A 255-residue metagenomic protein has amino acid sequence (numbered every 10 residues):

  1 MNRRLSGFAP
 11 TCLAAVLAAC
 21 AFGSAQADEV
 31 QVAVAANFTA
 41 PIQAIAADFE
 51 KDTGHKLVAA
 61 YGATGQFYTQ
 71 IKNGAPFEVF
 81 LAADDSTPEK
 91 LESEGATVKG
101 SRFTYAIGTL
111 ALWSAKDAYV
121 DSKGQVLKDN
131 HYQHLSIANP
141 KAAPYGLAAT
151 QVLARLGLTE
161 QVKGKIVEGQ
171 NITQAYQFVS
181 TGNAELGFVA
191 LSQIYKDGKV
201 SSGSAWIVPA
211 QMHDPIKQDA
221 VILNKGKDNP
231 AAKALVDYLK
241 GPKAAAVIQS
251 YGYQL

Functional and structural regions predicted by a protein language model:
M1-L13: Bacterial N-terminal signal peptides that target proteins for export
N2, G23, Y253-L255: Generic C-terminal helix-cap and adjacent flexible tail
C12-A15, A25: Cleavable N-terminal signal peptides
C20-A27: Bacterial Sec-dependent signal peptides at the C-terminal "C-region" and cleavage site
A27-G54, V58-Y61, G65-A75, A82-D85 (+3 more regions): Exported/periplasmic ABC-transporter solute-binding proteins
G100: Active-site phosphate-binding/coordination module
